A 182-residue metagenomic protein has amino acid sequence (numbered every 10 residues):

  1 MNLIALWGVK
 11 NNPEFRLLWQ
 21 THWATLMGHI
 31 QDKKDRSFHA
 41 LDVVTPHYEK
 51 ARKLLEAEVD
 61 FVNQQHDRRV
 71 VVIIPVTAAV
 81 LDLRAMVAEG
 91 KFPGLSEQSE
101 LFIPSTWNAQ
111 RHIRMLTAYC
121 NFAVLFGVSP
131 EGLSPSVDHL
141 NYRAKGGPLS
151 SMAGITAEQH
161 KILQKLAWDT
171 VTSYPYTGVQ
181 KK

Functional and structural regions predicted by a protein language model:
M1-R114, A123: Alpha-helical cap/lid subdomain in secreted, periplasmic, or secretory-pathway luminal O-acyl-processing enzymes
Q65-V71, F92-K182: Conserved catalytic region of serine esterases and O-acyltransferases that act on ester linkages in lipids
